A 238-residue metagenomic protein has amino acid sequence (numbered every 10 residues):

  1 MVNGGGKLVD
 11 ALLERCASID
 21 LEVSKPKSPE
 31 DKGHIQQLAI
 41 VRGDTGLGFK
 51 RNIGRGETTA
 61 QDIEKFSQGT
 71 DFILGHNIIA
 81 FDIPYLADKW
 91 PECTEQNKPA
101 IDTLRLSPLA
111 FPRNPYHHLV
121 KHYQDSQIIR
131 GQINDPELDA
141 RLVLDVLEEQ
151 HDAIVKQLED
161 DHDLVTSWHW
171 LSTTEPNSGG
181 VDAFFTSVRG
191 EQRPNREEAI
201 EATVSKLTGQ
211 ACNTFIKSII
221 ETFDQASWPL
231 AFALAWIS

Functional and structural regions predicted by a protein language model:
M1-A39: Entry/capping segment at the start of metal-dependent catalytic domains with acidic active-site entry clusters
L12, S67, T94, R189-G190 (+2 more regions): Short, structurally constrained coil/turn elements that cap an alpha-helix or connect an alpha-helix to the following
L13-E14, K98, G179, N195: Sequence-level motif detector for i,i+2 pairs with an aromatic at +2
S18-D20, R51, A235: Long, low-complexity, compositionally biased intrinsically disordered regions
D44-V120, D125-S126, I133-I154: Conserved DEDDh/DEDDy metal-dependent 3′-5′ exonuclease domain
H118-T203, W228: Acidic, Mg2+-coordinating catalytic module of metal-dependent nucleases/exonucleases that use a two-metal-ion mechanism
S205-T214: Intrinsically disordered, low-complexity terminal regions enriched in charged/polar residues
T214-S238: Interdomain "pre-motor" coupling segment immediately N-terminal to P-loop NTPase/helicase cores
